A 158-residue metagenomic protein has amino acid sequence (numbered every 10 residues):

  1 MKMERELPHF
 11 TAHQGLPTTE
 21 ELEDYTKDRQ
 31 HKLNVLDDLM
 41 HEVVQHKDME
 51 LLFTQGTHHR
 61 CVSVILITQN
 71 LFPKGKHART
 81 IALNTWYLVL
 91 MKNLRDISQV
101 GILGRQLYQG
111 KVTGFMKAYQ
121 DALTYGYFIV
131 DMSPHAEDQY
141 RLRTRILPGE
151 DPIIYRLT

Functional and structural regions predicted by a protein language model:
M1-F115: Conserved P-loop NTPase motor cores
L51, Y87, Q99-T158: P-loop NTPase motor core of the ASCE superfamily
